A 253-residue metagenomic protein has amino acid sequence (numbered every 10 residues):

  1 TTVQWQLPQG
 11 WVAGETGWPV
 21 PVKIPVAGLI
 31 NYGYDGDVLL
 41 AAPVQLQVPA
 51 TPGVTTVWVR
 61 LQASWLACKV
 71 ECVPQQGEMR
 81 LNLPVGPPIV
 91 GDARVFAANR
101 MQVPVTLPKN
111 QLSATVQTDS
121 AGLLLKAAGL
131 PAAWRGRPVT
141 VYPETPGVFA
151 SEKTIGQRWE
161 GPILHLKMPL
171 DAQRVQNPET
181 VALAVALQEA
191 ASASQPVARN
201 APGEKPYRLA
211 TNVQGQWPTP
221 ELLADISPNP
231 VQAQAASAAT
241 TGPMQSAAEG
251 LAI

Functional and structural regions predicted by a protein language model:
T1-E249: Extracellular/lumen-exposed scaffold segments
A252-I253: Juxtamembrane transmembrane-helix termini in multi-pass membrane transport proteins
